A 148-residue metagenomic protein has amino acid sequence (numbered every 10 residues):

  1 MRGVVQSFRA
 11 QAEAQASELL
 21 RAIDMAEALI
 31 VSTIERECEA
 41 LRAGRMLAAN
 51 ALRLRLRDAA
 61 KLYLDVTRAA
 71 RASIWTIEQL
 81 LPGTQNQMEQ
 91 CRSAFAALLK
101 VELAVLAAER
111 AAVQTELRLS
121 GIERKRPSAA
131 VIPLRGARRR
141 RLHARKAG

Functional and structural regions predicted by a protein language model:
R2-G3, Q85-G148: Short terminal interaction segments
R2-Q90, A97: Extended, charge-rich alpha-helical scaffolding segments
